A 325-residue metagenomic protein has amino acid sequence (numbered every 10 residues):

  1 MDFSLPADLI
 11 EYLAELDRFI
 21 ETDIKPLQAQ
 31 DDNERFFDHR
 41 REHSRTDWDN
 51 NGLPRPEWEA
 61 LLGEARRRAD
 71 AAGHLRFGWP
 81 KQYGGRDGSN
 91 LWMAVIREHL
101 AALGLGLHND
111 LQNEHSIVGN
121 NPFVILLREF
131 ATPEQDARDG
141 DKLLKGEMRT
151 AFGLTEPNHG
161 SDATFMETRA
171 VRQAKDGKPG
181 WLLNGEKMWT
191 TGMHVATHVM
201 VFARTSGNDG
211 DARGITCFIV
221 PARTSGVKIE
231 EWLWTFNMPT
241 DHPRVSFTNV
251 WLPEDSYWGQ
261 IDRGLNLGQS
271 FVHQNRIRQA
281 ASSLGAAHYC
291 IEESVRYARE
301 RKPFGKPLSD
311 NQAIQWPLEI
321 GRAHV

Functional and structural regions predicted by a protein language model:
M1-H115, E134-K142: Amphipathic, small/basic residue-rich leader segments at the start of a protein or domain
A7, E11, V227-H324: Glycine-rich beta->alpha junctions and the first turn(s) of the following alpha-helix
D87-H99, D162-M166, S246, L252: Structural signature of FAD isoalloxazine-binding scaffolds in flavoprotein oxidoreductases
L111-E134, G160: N-terminal glycine-rich flavin-associated loop
G146-L154: A short, Trp-centered hydrophobic/proline-enriched beta-strand micro-motif
G160, M188-H194, F236, Q274-R278: Glycine-rich phosphate/pyrophosphate-binding beta-alpha loops
A170-R172: A structural signal for short hydrophobic beta-strand segments in well-ordered beta-sheet cores
P179-E230: A short core secondary-structure module
